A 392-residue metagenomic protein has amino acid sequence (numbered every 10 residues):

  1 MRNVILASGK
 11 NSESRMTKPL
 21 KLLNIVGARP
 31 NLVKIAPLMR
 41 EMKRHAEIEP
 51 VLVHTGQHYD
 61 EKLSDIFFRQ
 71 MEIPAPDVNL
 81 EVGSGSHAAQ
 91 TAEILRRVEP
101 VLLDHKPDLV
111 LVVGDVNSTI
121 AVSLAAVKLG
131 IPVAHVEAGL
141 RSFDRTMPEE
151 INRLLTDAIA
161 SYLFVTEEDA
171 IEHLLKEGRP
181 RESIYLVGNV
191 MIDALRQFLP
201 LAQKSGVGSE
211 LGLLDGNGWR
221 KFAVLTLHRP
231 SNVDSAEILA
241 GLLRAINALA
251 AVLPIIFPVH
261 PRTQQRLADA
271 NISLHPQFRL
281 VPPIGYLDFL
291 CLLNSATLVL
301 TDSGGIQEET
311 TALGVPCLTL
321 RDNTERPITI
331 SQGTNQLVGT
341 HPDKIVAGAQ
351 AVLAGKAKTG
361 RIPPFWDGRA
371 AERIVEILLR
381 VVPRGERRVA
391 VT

Functional and structural regions predicted by a protein language model:
L20-A28, L32-E41, F67, N79-P180: Active-site and donor-binding regions of nucleotide-sugar-utilizing enzymes
H45-V51, A251-I255: A generic structural motif
Q57, D65, Q203-S295: Donor-nucleotide binding loops and adjacent catalytic segments primarily of GT-B fold Leloir glycosyltransferases
H58-K62, E81, I159-S235, V338: A nucleotide-sugar donor-handling region in carbohydrate enzymes
V98, L102, C291-A296: Short alpha-helical donor nucleotide-sugar binding micro-motif in glycosyltransferases
V112-V113, L124, H135, L163 (+1 more regions): A donor-sugar binding/catalytic signature common to diverse glycosyltransferases and related nucleotide-sugar
R326-A351, K358-E372: Change "using UDP/GDP/dTDP sugars" to "using nucleotide sugars
A354-T392: C-terminal amphipathic helix plus adjacent low-complexity, charged tail appended to glycosyltransferase catalytic
